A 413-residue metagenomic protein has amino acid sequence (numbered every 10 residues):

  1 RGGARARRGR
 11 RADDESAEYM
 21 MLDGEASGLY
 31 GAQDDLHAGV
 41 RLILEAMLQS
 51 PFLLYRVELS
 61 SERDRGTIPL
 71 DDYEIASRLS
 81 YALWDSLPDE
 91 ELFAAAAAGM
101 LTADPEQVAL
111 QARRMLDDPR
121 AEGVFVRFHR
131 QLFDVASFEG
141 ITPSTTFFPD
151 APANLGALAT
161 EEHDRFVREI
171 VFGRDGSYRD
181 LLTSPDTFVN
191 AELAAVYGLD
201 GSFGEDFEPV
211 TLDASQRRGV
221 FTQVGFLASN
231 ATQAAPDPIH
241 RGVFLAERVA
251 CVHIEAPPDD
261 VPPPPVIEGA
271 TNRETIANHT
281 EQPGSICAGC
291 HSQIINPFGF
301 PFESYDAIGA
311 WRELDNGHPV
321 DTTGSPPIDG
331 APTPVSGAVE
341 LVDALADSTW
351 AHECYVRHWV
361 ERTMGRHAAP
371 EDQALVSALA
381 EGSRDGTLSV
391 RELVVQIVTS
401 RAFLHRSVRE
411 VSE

Functional and structural regions predicted by a protein language model:
R1-G289, Q293-E361, Q373-D385, V390 (+1 more regions): Active-site substrate-binding loop specific to GH73 endo-beta-N-acetylglucosaminidase modules in bacterial autolysins
M364-H367: Axial heme c-ligation environment in periplasmic c-type cytochrome domains
